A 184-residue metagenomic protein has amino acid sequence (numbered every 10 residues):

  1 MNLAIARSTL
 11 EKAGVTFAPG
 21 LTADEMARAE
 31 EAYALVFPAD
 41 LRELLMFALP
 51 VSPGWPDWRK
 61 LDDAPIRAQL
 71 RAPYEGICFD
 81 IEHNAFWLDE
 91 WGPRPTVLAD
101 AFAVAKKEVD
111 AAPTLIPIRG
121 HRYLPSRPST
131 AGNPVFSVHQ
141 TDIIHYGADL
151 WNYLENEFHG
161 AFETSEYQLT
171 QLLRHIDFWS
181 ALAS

Functional and structural regions predicted by a protein language model:
M1-D110, I116, G120: A surface-exposed partner-binding patch
E108-A111, S129-A131: A generic structural signal for short, non-catalytic loop/turn and secondary-structure boundary residues
H121-P125: Extended serine/threonine-enriched, polar tracts that run as long, contiguous segments within proteins
S129-S184: Glycine-rich, aromatic-bearing surface loops/beta-hairpins
